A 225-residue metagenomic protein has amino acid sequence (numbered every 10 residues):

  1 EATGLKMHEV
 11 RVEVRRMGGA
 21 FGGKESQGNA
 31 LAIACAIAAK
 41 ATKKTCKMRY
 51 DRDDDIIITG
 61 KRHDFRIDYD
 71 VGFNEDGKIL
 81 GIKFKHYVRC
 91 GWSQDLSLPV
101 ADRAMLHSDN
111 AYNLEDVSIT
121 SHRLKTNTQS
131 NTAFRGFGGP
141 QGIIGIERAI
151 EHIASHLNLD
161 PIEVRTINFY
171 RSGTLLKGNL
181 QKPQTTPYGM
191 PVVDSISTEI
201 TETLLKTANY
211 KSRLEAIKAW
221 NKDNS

Functional and structural regions predicted by a protein language model:
E1-S225: Structural alpha/beta core scaffold segments of enzyme domains
